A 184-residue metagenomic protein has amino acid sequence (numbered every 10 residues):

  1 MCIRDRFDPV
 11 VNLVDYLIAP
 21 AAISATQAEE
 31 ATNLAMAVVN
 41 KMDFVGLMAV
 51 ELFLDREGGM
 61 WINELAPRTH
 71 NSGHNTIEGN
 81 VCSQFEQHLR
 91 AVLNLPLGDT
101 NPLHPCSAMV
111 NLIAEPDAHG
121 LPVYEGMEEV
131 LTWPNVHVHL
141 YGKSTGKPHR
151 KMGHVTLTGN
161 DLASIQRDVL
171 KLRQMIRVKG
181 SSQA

Functional and structural regions predicted by a protein language model:
M1, R90-A184: Peripheral (often C-terminal) accessory segments that flank ATP-dependent C-N-forming ligase machineries
R4-I23, A28-I62, A66-G73, E86-D99 (+3 more regions): Phosphate-binding core of ATP-grasp and ATP-grasp-like enzymes
A31, Q84-F85, V123, D168: Alpha-helical structural motif
W61, Q84, D161-S164: Short phosphate-engaging motifs
T76-E78: A conserved FAD-binding loop/helix module that cradles the flavin
V81: Short, conserved glycine- and acidic-residue-centered signature motifs in active-site or ligand-binding loops
